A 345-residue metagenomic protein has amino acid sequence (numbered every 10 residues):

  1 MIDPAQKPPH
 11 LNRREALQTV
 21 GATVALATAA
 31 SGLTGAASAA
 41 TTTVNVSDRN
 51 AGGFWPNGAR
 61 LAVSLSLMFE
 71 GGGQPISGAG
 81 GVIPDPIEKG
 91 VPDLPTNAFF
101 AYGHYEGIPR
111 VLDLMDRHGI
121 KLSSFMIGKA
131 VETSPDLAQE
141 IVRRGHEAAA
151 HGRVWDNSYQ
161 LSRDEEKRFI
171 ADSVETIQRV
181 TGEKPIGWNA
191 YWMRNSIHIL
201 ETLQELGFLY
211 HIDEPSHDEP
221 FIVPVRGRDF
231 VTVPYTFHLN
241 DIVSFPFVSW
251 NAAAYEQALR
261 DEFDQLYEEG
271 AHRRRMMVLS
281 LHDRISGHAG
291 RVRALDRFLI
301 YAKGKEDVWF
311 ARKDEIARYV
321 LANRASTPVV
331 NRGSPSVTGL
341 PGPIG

Functional and structural regions predicted by a protein language model:
M1-L11, A22: N-terminal secretory signal peptides
E15-A37: N-terminal export signals
T42-G187, W192-V231, E256-R275, L279 (+1 more regions): Catalytic alpha-helical scaffold of carbohydrate-active enzymes acting on polysaccharides/glycoconjugates
A98, P185, S244-A252, D283-R284: Surface-exposed cleft-lining segments at the edges of enzyme active sites
W192, F237, D283: Glycine-rich beta-alpha junction loops
T236-F263: A conserved mid-domain beta-alpha-beta active-site/ligand-binding segment of alpha/beta enzyme cores
